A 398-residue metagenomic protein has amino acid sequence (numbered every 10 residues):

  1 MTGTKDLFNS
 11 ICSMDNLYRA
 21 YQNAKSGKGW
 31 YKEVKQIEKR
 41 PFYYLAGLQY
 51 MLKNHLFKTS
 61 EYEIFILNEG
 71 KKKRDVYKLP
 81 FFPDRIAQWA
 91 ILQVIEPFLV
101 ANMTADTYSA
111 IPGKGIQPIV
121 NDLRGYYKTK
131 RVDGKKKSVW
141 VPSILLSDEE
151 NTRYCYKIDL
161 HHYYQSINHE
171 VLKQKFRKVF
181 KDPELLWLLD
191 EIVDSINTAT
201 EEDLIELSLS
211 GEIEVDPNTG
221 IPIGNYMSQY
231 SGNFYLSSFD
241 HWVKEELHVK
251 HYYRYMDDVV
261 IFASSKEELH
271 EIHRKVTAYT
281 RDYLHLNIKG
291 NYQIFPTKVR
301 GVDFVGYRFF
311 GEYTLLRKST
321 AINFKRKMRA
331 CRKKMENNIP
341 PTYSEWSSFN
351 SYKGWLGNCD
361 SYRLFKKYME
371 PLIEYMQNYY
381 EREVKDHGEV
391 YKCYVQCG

Functional and structural regions predicted by a protein language model:
M1-K175, F180-K181, N197, G398: Conserved two-metal-ion catalytic palm core of "right-hand" nucleic acid polymerases, unifying RNA-dependent RNA
P41, L45, V276, F349-L356: Short amphipathic alpha-helical coiled-coil/interface segments
M51, N121, Y126, K130-M256 (+2 more regions): Conserved polymerase palm-domain catalytic core
K53, E96, K128, R177 (+4 more regions): A general structural signal for alpha-helical elements within enzymatic catalytic domains
S60-Y62, Y253-D257, N291: Short Gly/Ser/Thr- and Asp/Glu-enriched loop/turn motifs at secondary-structure junctions
P80, W89, S210-N218, H270 (+1 more regions): Right-hand nucleic-acid polymerase module
A90-V94, F98, I192, F234-F239 (+1 more regions): Amphipathic alpha-helical segments in well-ordered regions
T277-L286: A common structural junction motif
